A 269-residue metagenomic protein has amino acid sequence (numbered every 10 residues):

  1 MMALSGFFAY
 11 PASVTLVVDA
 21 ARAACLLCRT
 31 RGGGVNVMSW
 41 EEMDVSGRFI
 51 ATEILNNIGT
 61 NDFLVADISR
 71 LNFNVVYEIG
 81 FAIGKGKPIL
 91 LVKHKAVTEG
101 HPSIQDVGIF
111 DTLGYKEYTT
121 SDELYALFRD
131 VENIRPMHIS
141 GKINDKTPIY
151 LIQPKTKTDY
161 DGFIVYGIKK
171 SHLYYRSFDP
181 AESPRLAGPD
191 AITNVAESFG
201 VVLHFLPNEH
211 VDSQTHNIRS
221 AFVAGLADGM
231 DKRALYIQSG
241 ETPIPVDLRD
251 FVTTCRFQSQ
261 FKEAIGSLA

Functional and structural regions predicted by a protein language model:
M1-A269: Conserved catalytic or regulatory cores that recognize and/or transform ribose-phosphate-containing ligands
